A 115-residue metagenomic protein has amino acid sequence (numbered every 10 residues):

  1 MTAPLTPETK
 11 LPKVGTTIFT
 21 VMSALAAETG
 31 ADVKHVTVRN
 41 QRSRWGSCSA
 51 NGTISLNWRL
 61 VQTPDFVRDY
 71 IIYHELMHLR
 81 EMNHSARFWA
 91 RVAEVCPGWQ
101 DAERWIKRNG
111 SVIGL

Functional and structural regions predicted by a protein language model:
M1-Y70, L79-L115: Active-site-proximal or metal-binding-adjacent scaffold patches in catalytic folds
E75: Walker B catalytic acidic pair
